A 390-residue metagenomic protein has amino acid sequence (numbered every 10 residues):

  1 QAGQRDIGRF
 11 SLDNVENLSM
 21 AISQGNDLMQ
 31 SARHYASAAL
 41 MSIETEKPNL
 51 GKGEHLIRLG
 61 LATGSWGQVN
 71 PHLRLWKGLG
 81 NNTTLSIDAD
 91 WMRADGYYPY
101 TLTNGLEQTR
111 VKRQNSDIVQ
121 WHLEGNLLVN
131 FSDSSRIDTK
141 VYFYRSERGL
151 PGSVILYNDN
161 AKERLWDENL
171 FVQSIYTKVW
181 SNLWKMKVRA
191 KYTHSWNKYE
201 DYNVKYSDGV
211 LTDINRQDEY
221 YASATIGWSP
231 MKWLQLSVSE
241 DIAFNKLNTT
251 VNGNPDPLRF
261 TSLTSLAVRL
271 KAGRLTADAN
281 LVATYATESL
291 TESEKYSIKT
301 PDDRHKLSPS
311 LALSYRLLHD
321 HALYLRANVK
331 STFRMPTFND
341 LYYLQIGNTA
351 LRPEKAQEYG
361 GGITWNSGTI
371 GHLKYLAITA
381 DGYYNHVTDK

Functional and structural regions predicted by a protein language model:
A2-G25: Short acidic/polar hinge/loop motifs at secondary-structure boundaries that mediate gating or recognition
G8-F10, R33, T63-S65, T109 (+6 more regions): Replace "Gram-negative outer membrane beta-barrel proteins" with "bacterial and organellar outer membrane beta-barrel
N17-A21, A39-P48, H55-S65, V69-L106 (+3 more regions): Predominantly transmembrane beta-strands of Gram-negative outer membrane beta-barrel pores used for transport
Q24, T45, L61-S65, W91-D95 (+10 more regions): Transmembrane beta-strands of outer-membrane beta-barrel pores
M29-S31, P48-H55, N81-N82, D133-R136 (+5 more regions): Short loop/turn motifs that connect adjacent beta-strands in outer-membrane beta-barrel proteins
A94-T101, T109-H122, L128-M186, Y192-D218 (+2 more regions): Flexible loop and strand-edge segments within Gram-negative outer membrane beta-barrel domains
L183-D201, Y324-K330, E354-K390: Membrane-embedded beta-barrel scaffold of Gram-negative outer-membrane proteins
L234-D320, V329: Signature of Gram-negative outer-membrane beta-barrel scaffolds
